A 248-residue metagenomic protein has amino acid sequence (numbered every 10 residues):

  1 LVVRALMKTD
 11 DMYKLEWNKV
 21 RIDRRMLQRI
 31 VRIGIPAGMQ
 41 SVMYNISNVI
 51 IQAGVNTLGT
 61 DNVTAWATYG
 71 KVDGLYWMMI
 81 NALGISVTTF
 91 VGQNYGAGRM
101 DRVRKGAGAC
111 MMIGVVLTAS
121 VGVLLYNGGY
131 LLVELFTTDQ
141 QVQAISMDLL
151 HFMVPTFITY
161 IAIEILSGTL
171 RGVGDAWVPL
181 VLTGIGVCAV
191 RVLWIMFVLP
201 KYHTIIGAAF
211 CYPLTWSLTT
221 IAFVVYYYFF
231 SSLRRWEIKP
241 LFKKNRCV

Functional and structural regions predicted by a protein language model:
L1, K19-I50, L75-M79, L83 (+2 more regions): Hydrophobic faces of transmembrane alpha-helices in multi-pass small-molecule transporters and flippases across diverse
L1-I35, V91-T156, V198-V248: Short alpha-helical transmembrane segments in multi-pass integral membrane proteins
L1-V3, N81-G84, M153-G172, V178-V187 (+1 more regions): Short runs within selected transmembrane alpha-helices of multi-pass transporters and secretion channels
A37, S41, V49, A53 (+5 more regions): Transmembrane alpha-helix boundary and packing residues in multipass membrane permease domains and related
V42-K71, L75, Q93, L131-Q140 (+1 more regions): Helix-terminus/linker motif at the lipid-water interface of multi-pass membrane proteins
N45, V49, I85-S86, S146 (+3 more regions): Residues that mark transmembrane-helix kinks and helix-interface sites in multi-pass secondary transporters
V49, A53, L75, V123 (+3 more regions): Alpha-helical transmembrane segments of multipass membrane proteins
W66-G129, Y160-T183: Small-residue-rich hydrophobic transmembrane alpha-helices
